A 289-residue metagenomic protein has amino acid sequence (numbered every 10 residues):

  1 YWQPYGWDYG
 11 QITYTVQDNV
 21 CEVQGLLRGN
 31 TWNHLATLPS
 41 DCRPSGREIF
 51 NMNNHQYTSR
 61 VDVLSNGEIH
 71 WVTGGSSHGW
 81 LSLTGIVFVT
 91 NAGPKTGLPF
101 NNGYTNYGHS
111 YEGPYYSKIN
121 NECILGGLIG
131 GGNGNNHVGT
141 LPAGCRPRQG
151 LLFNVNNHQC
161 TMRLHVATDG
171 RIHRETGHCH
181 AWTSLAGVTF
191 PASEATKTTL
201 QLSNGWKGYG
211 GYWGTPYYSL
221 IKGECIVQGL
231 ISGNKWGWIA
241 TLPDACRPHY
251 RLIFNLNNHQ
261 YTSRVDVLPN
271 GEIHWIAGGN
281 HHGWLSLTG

Functional and structural regions predicted by a protein language model:
P4-Q11, R28-G113, G130-T215, L220 (+1 more regions): Extracellular jelly-roll beta-sandwich "head" domains, especially the C-terminal globular C1q domain
V20-L27, E122-I129, G223-I231: Short, well-ordered beta-strand segments enriched in hydrophobic/aromatic residues
